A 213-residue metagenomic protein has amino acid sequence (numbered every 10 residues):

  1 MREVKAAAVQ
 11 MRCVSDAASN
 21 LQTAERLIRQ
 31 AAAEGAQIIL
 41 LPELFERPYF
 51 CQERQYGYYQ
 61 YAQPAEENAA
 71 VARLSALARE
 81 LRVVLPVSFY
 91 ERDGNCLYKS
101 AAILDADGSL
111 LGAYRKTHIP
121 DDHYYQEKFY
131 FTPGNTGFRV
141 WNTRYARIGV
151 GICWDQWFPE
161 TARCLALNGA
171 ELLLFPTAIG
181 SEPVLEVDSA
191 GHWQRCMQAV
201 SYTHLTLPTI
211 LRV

Functional and structural regions predicted by a protein language model:
R2-R12: Short beta-strand segments enriched in small/hydrophobic residues
A6, N20, I28-G57, A78 (+3 more regions): Active-site beta-strand/loop signature of hydrolases that rely on acidic residues for catalysis
L21-I28, E160-A162: Short, acidic/polar
L27, L74, M197, T203: Aromatic/hydrophobic pocket-lining residues that form π-stacking "cages" and hydrophobic walls in ligand
Q55-A65: A charged helix-plus-loop insertion that forms the helical arch/lid used to bind and gate nucleic-acid substrates
Q63-E66, R92-L172, P176-T177, S181-R195: Active-site catalytic loop in hydrolytic enzyme cores
V84-G94, L205: Short, conserved loop-to-beta-strand elements that form functional interface hotspots
H204, T209-V213: Single conserved hydrophobic/aromatic residue that forms the stacking wall/gate of nucleotide- or nucleobase-binding
